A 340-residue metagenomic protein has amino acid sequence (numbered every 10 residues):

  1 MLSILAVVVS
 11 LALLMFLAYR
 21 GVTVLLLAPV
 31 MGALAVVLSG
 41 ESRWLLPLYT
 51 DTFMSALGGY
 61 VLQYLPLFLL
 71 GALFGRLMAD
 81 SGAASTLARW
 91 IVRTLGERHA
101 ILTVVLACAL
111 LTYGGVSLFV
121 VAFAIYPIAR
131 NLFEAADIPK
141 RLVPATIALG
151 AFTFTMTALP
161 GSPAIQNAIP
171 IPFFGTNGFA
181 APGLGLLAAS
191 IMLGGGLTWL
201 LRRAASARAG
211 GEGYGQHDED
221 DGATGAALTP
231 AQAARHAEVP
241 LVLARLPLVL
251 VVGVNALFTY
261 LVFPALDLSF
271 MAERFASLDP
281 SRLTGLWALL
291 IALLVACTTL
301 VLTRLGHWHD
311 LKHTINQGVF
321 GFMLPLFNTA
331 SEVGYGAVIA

Functional and structural regions predicted by a protein language model:
M1-V7, V61-L65, L69, L118-A122 (+2 more regions): Structural signature of hydrophobic alpha-helical transmembrane segments
L2-I4, L13-L48, L70-G82, L250-F270 (+2 more regions): Structural signal for alpha-helical transmembrane segments and their membrane-water exit/capping regions in multi-pass
V7, G183-T314: Long, contiguous bundles of hydrophobic transmembrane helices that form the permeation core of multi-pass
F16-V24, A135-V143, A237-P247, H313-M323: Alpha-helical transmembrane segments and their helix-start/interface "positive-inside/aromatic belt" motifs in integral
W44-A56, L87, N167-N177, V262-L278 (+2 more regions): Membrane-interface helix termini and inter-helical loops of multi-pass transporters
L46-A136, L305-A340: Membrane-embedded alpha-helical segments and adjacent helix-loop junctions characteristic of multi-pass solute
C108-A124, A135-R202: Alpha-helical transmembrane segments and, especially, the helix-loop junctions at the ends of these helices
